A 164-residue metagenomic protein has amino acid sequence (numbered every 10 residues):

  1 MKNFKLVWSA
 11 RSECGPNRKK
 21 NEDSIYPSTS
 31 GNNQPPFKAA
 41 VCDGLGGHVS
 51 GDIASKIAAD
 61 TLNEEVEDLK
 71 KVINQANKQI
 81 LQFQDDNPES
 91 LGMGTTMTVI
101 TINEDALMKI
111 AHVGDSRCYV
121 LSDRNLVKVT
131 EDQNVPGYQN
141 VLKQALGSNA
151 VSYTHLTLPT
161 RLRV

Functional and structural regions predicted by a protein language model:
M1-L156, R161: PP2C/PPM-type serine/threonine phosphatase catalytic domain
